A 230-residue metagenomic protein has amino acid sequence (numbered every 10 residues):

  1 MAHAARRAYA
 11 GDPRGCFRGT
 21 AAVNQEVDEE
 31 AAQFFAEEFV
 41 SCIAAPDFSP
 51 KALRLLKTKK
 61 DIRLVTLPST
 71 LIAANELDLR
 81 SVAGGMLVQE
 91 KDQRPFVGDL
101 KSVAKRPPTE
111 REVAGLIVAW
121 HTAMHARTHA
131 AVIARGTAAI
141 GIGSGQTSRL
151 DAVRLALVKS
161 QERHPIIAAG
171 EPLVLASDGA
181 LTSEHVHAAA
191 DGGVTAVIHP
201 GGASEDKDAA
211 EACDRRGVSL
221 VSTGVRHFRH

Functional and structural regions predicted by a protein language model:
M1-H230: ATP-dependent carboxylate/acyl-activation modules
